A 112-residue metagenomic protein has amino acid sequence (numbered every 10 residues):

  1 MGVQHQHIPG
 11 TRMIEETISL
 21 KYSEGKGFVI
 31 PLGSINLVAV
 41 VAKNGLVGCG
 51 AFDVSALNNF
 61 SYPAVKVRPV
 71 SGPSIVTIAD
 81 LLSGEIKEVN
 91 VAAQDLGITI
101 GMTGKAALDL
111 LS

Functional and structural regions predicted by a protein language model:
M1-R12: N-terminal amphipathic/basic-hydrophobic helices that include classical n-h-c signal peptides and signal-anchor
G10-S112: Residues that scaffold, gate, or flank divalent-cation-dependent active/transport sites
